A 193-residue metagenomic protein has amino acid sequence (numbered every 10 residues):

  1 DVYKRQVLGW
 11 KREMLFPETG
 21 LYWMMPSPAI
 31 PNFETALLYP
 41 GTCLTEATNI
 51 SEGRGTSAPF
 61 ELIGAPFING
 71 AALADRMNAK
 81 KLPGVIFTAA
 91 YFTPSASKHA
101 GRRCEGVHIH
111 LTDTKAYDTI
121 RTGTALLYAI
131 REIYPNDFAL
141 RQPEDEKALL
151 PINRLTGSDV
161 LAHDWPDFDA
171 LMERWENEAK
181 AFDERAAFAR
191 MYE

Functional and structural regions predicted by a protein language model:
V2-Y3: Short, small-residue-biased leader/transition segments that mark boundaries at the very start of proteins
V7: Catalytic domains of riboflavin
W10-R12, F16-A90: Glycine-rich, aromatic-lined ligand/substrate-binding cores of catalytic and carbohydrate-binding domains
G64, I68-E176: Conserved functional hotspot residues or short segments at active or partner-binding sites across diverse domains
S158, A186-A187: N-terminal hydrophobic targeting/anchoring segments and the immediately downstream early-domain regions of hydrolases
W175-A179, D183-A186: Short amphipathic alpha-helical coiled-coil/interface segments
F188-E193: Charged phosphate-binding loop/patch that engages nucleotide di/tri-phosphates or the phosphate backbone of nucleic
